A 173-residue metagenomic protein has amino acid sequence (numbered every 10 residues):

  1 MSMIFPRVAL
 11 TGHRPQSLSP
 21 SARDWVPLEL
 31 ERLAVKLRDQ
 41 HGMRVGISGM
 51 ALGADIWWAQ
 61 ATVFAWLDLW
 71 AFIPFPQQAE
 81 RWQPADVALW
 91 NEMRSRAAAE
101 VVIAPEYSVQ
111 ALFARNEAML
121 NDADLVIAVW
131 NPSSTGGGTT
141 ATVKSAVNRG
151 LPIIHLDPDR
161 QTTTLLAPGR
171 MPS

Functional and structural regions predicted by a protein language model:
S2-P172: Acidic/glycine-enriched connector segments
